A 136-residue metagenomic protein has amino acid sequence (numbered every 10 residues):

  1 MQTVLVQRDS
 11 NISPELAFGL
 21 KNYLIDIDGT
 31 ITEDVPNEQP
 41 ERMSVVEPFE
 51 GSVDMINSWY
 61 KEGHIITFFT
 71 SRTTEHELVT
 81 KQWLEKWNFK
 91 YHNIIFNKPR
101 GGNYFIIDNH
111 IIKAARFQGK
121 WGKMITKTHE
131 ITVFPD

Functional and structural regions predicted by a protein language model:
M1-D136: HAD-like aspartate-dependent phosphatase fold
